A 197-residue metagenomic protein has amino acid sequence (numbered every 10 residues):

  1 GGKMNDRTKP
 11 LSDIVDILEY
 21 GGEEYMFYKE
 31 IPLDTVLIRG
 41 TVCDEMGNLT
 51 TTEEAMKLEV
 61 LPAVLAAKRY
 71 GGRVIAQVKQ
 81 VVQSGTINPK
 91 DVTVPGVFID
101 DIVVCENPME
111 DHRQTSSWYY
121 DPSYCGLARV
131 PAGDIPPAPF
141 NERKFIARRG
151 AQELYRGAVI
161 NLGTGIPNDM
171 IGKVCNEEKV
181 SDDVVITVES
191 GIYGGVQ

Functional and structural regions predicted by a protein language model:
G1-Q197: Conserved alpha/beta enzyme-core scaffold
